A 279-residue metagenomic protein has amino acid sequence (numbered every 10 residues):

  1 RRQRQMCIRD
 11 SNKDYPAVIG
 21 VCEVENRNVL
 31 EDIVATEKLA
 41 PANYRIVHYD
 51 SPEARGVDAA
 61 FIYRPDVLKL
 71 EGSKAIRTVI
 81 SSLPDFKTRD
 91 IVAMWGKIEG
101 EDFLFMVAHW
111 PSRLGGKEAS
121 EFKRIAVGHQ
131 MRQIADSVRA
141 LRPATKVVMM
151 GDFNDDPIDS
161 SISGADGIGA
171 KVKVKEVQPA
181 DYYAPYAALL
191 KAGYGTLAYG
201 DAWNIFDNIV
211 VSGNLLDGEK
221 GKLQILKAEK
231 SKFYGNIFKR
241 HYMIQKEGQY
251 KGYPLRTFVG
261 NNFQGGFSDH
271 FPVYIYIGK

Functional and structural regions predicted by a protein language model:
R1-R2, L114-K123: Acidic/histidine-rich helix-loop elements that form or flank divalent-metal/phosphate-binding sites at the catalytic
R2, N28-D32, V57, A126 (+3 more regions): Extracytoplasmic/secreted proteins, especially bacterial periplasmic and envelope-associated proteins
Q3-I8: Short, small-residue-biased leader/transition segments that mark boundaries at the very start of proteins
G20, V24-W110: Structured beta-strand-rich core segments of catalytic domains in phosphoester-bond hydrolases
N28-E31, R55-D58, L114-K117, D156-S161 (+1 more regions): Extracytoplasmic/secreted cell-surface and envelope-processing proteins
E121-P143: A long, amphipathic alpha-helix that forms part of the scaffold/cap immediately adjacent to metal-dependent active
S137-K146, D155-K279: Metal-dependent phosphoester-hydrolase catalytic domains
